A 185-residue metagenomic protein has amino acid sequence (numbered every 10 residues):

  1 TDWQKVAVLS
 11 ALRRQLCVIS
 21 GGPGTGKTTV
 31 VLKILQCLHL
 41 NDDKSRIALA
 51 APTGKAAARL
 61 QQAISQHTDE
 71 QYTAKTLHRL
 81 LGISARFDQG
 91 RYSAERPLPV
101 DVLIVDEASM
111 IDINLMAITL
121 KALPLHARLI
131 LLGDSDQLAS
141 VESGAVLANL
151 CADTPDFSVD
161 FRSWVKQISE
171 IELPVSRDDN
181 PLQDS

Functional and structural regions predicted by a protein language model:
T1-S185: Conserved ATP-binding/catalytic motifs of P-loop helicase motor domains
